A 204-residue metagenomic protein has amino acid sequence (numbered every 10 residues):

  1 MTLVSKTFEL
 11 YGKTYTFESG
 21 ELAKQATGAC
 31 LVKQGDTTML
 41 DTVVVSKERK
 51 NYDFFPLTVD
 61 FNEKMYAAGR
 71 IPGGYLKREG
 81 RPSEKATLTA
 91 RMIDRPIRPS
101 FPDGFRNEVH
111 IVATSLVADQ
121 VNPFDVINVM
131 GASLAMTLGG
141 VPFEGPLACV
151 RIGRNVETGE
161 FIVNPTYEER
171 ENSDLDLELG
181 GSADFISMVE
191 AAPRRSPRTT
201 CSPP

Functional and structural regions predicted by a protein language model:
M1-K24, A29-C30: Short, Gly/Pro- and small/polar-rich lid/capping loops
K13-F17, D41, P99-F105, T137-A148 (+1 more regions): Active-site phosphate-binding and catalytic loops of NTP-dependent enzymes
G20, E48-N51, Q120, V141-P146 (+1 more regions): Single-stranded nucleic-acid-binding OB-fold domains
Q25, P123-V129, P146, S173: Short glycine/serine/threonine-rich phosphate/pyrophosphate-binding segments that cradle anionic phosphate groups
T27, L31-I111, S115-V117, V121-N122 (+1 more regions): Glycine-rich, flexible beta-strand/loop modules in the N-terminal catalytic cores of phosphate-handling
A90, D125-V129, R198-S202: Amphipathic alpha-helical transducer elements in NTP-driven molecular machines
I127-G139, P204: Stable alpha-helical structural segments in soluble proteins, enriched in small hydrophobic residues
P142-P204: Mobile "lid/hinge" segments at catalytic clefts and subdomain interfaces of large enzymes
